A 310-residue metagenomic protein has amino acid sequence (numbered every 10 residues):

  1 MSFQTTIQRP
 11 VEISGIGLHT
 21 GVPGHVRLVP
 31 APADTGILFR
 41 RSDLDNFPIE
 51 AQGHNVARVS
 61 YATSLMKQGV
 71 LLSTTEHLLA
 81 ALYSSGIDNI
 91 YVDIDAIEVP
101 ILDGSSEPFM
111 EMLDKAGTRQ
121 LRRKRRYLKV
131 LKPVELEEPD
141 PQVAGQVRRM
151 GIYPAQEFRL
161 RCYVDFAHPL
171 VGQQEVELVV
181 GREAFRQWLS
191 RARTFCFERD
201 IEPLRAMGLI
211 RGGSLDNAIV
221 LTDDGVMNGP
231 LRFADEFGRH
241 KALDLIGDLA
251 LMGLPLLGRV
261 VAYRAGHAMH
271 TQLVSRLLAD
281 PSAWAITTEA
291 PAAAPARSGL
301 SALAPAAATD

Functional and structural regions predicted by a protein language model:
M1-D88, D93-D310: C-terminal regulatory domains involved in ligand/effector binding and gene-expression control
